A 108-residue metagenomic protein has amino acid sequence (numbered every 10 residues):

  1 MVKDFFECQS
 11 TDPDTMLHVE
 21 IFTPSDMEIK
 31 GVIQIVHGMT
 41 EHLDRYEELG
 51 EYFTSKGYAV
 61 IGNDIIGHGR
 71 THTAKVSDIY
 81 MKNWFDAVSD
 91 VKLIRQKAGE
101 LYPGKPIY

Functional and structural regions predicted by a protein language model:
M1-D26: N-terminal cap/lid segment of alpha/beta-hydrolase-fold proteins
H18, G38, R45, D90-I94: Well-ordered alpha-helical segments embedded in enzymatic catalytic cores
K30: Phosphate-coordination loops involved in phosphoryl transfer and adenosine-cofactor binding
I33, H37-E41: Active-site glycine-rich loops that stabilize anionic/oxyanionic intermediates across multiple enzyme folds
L43-K75: Conserved alpha/beta-hydrolase
Y80-E100: Alpha/beta-hydrolase active-site loop
Y102-Y108: Alpha/beta-hydrolase fold nucleophile elbow
